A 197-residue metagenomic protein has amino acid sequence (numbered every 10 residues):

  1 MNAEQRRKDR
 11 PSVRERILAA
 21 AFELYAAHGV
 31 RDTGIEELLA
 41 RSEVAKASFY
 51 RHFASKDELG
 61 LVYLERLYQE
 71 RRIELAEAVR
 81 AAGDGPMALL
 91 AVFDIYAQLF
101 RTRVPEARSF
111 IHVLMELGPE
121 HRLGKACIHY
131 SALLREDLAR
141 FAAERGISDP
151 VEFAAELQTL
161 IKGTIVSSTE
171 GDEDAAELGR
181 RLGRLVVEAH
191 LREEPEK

Functional and structural regions predicted by a protein language model:
M1-H28, D32-V44, E58: Basic, helix-initiating cap at the start of DNA-binding domains
R10, L64, Y68, G124-A132: Amphipathic, non-transmembrane alpha-helical scaffold segments
V13-A21, L38, Y63-L67, R71 (+2 more regions): Generic hydrophobic, amphipathic alpha-helix propensity
E43-F53: Short hydrophobic/aromatic patch on the recognition helix
V62, A76-V104, E144, A154-L157: Hydrophobic alpha-helical connector segments
E77, K125-L133, D137-R140: Short, solvent-exposed amphipathic helices
F100-H121: Amphipathic alpha-helical segments used for helix-helix packing
G124-I128, A143-K197: Hydrophobic/aromatic-rich alpha-helical bundle segments in the mid-to-C-terminal region
